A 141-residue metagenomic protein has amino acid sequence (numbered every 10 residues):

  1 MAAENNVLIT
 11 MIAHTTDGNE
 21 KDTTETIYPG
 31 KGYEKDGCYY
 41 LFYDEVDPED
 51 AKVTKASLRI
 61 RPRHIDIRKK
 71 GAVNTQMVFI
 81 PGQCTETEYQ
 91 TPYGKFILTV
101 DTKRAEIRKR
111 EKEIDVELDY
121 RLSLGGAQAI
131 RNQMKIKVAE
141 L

Functional and structural regions predicted by a protein language model:
M1-R131, L141: N-terminal intrinsically disordered, cationic/polar leader segments that include organellar targeting peptides
I136-V138: A short acidic/small-residue loop/turn micro-motif
